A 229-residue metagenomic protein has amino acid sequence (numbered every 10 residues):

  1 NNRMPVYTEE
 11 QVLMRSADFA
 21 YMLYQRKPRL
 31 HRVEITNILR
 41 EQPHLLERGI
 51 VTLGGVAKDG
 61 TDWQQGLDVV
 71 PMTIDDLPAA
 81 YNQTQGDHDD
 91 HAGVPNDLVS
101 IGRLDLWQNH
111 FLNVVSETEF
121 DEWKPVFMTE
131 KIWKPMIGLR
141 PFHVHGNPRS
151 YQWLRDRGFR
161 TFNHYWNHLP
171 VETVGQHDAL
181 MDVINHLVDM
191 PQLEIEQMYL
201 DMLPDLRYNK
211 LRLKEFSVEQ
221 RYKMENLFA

Functional and structural regions predicted by a protein language model:
N1-I101, L106-V115, D121-T129, W133-A229: Pol beta-like nucleotidyltransferase catalytic core
